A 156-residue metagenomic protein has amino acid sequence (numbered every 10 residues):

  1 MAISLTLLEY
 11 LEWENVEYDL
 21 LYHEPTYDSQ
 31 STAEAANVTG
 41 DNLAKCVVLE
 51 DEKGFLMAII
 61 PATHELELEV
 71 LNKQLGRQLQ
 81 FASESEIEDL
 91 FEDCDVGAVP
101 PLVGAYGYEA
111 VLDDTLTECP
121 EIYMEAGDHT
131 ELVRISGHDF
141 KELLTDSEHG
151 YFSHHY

Functional and structural regions predicted by a protein language model:
M1-Y156: Extended, low-hydrophobicity, polar/charged segments
